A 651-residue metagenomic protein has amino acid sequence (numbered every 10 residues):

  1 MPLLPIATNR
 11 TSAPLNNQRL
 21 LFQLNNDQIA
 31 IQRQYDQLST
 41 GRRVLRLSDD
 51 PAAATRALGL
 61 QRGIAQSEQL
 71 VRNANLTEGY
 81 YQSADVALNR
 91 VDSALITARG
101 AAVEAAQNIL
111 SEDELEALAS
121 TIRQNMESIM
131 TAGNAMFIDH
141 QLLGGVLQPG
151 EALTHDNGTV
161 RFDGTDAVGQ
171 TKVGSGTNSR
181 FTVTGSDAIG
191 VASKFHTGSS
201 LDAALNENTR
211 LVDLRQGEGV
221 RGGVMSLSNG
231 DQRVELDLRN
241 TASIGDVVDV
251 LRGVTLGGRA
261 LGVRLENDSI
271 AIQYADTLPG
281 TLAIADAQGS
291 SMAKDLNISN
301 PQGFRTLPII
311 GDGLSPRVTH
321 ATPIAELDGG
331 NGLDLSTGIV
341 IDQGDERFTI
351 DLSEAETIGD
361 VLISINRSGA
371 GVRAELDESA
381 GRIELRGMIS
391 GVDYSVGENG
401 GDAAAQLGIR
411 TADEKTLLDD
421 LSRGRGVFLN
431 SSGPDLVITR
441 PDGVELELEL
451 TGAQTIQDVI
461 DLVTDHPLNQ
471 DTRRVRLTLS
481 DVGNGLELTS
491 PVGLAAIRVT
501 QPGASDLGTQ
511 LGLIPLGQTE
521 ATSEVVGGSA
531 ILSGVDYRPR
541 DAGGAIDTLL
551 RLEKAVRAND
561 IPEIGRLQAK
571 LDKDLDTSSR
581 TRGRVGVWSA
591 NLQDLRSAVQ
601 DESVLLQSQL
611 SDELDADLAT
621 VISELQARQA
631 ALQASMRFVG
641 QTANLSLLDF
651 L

Functional and structural regions predicted by a protein language model:
M1-T154, S179, A242, D246-L261 (+7 more regions): Amphipathic alpha-helical polymerization modules
Q107-I109, T177, F181-E218, S226-T241 (+10 more regions): Polar, low-complexity tracts enriched in small residues
T131, F137-Q141, S228-G230, A260-R347 (+3 more regions): Acidic, small/polar residue-enriched beta-strand/turn segments
F137-K194: Short terminal interaction segments
T165, D231, E624: Short, small/polar residue-rich loop motifs at catalytic or cofactor-binding pockets
A167, V173-T177, F195, R221 (+4 more regions): A generic structural signal for well-ordered coil/turn residues at beta-strand boundaries that shape enzyme active-site
